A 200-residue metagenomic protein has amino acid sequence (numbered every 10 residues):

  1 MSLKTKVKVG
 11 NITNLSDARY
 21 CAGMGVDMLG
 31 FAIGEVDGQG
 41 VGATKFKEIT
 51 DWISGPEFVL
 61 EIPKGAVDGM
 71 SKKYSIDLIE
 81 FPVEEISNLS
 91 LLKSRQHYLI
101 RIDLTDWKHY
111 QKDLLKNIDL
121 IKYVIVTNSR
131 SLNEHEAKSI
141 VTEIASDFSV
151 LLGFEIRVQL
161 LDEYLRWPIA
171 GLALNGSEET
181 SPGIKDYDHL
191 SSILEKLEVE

Functional and structural regions predicted by a protein language model:
M1-S87, K93, L99, T105-E200: Conserved N-terminal beta1-alpha1 strand-loop-helix module at the mouth
